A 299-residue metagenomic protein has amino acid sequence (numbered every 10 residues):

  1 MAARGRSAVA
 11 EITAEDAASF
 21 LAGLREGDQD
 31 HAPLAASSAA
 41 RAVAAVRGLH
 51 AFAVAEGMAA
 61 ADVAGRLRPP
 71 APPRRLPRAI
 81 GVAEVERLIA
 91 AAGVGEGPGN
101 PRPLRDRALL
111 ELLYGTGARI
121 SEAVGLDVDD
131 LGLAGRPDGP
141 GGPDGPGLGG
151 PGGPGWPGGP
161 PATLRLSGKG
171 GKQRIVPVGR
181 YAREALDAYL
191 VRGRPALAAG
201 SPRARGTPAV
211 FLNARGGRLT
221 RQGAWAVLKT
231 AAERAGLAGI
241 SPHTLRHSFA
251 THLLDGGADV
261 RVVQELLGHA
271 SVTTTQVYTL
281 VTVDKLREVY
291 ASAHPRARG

Functional and structural regions predicted by a protein language model:
M1-G299: Conserved catalytic core of the tyrosine transesterase superfamily
